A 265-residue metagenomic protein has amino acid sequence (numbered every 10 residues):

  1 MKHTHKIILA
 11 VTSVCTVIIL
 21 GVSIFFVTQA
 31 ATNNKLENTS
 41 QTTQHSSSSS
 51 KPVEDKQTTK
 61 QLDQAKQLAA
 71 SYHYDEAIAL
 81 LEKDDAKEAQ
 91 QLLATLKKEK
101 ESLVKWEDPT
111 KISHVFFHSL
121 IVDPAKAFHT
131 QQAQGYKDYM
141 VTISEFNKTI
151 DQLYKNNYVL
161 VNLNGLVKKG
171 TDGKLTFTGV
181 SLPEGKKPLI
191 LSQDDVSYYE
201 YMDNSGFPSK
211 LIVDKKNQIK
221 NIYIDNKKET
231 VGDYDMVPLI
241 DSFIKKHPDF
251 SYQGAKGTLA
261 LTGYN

Functional and structural regions predicted by a protein language model:
K2-C15: N-terminal Sec-pathway targeting helices
K6, Q61, H73, H129-T130 (+1 more regions): Generic signature of intrinsically disordered, low-complexity, basic-rich segments and short cationic peptides
L9, A77, D123-A125: Residues in flexible loops and secondary-structure boundaries
T16, S49-P52, E184: Intrinsically disordered, low-complexity serine/threonine-rich segments
V17-T28: Hydrophobic alpha-helical membrane-insertion segments, chiefly the h-region of N-terminal signal peptides
F26-K105, P109-K111: N-terminal, intrinsically disordered, polar/charged segments of Gram-positive cell-envelope systems that serve as
T110-N265: Active-site beta->alpha N-cap acidic-glycine motif
